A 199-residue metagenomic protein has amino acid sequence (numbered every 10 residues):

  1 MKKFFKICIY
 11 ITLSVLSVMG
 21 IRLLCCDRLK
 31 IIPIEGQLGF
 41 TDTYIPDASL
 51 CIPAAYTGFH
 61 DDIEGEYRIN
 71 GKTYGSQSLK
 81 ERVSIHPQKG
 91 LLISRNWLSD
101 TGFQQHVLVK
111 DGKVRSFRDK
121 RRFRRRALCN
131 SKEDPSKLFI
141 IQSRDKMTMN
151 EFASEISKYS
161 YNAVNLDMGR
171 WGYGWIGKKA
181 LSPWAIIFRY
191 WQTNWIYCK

Functional and structural regions predicted by a protein language model:
K2-K199: Gly/Ser/Thr/Pro-rich low-complexity, intrinsically disordered segments
